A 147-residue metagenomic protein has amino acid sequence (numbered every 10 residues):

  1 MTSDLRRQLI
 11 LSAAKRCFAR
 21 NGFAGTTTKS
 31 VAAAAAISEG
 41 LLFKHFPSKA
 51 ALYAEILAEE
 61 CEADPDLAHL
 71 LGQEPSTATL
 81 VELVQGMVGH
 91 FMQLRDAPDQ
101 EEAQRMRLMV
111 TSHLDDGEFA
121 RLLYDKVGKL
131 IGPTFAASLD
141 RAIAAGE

Functional and structural regions predicted by a protein language model:
S3, R7-K15: Short, leucine-enriched amphipathic alpha-helices that occur as contiguous helical runs
L9, C17-E59: Helix-turn-helix
A50, C61, V81, H113-E118: Short alpha-helix boundary/capping elements
E55, A68-Q104: Hydrophobic alpha-helical connector segments
E60-A68: Conserved phosphoryl-transfer catalytic core
C61, D99-M106, G128, G132 (+1 more regions): Hydrophobic faces of stable alpha-helices that mediate helix-helix packing
P65, V81-G86, G117-A144: Amphipathic alpha-helical packing segments from all-alpha helical-bundle domains
A97-D125: Amphipathic alpha-helical segments used for helix-helix packing
